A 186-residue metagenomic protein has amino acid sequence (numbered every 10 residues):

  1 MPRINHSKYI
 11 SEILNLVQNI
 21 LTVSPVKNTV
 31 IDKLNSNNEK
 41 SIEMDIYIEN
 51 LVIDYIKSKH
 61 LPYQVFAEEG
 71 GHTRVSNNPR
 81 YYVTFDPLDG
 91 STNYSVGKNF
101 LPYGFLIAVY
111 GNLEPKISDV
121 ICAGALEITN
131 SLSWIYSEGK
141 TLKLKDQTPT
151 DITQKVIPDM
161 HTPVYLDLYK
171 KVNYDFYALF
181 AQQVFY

Functional and structural regions predicted by a protein language model:
M1-P25, Y47-Y186: IMPase-like, lithium-sensitive Mg2+-dependent phosphomonoesterase catalytic core
T29-I56: N-terminal, Lys/Arg-enriched amphipathic/low-complexity engagement segments that precede the first folded domain
